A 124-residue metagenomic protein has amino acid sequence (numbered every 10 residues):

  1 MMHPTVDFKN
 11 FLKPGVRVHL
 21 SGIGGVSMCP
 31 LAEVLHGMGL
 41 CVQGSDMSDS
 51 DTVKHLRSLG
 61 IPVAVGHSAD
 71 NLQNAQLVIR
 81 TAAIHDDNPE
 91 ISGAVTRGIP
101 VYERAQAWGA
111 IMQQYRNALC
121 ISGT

Functional and structural regions predicted by a protein language model:
M1-A107: N-terminal leader/targeting and accessory segments in enzymes
L20, A105-T124: Walker A (P-loop) phosphate-binding motif
